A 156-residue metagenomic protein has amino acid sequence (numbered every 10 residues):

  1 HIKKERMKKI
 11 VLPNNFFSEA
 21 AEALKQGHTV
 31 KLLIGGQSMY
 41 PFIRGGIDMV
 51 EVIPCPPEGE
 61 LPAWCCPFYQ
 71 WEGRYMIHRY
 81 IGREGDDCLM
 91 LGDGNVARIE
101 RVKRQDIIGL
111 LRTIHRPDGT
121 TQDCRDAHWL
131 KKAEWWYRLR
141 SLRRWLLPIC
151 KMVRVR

Functional and structural regions predicted by a protein language model:
H1-R156: Extended hydrophobic leader/signal-anchor segments used for secretion and membrane insertion
